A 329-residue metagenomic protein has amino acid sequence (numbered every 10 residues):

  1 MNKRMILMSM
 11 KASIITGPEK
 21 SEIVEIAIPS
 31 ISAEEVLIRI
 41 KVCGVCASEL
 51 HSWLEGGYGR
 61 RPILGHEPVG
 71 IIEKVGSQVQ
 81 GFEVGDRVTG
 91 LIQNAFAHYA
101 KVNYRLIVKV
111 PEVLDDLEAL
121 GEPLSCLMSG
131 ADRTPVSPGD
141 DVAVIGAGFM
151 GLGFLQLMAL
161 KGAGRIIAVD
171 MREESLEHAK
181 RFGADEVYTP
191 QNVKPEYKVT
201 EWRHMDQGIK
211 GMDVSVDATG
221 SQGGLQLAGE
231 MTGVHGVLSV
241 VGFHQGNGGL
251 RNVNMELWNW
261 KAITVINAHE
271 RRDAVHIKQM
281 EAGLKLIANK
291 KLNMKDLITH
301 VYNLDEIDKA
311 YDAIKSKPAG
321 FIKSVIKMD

Functional and structural regions predicted by a protein language model:
R4-M8, Q226-G229, K278-D329: C-terminal hydrophobic helical "lid"/dimerization subdomain of Rossmann-like NAD(P)H-dependent oxidoreductases
A27-G44, W53-N94, P111-V113: Glycine-rich beta-strand-centered segment in the early N-terminal region that forms part of a ligand/cofactor-binding
R87, D141, G236-V237: Short glycine-centered segments of the SAM/dcSAM-binding site in methyltransferase folds
I92-Y104: A structural motif shared across PLP-dependent enzymes of the aminotransferase-like
L117-V193: Mid-domain Rossmann-like dinucleotide-binding core that forms the NAD(H)/NADP(H) cofactor-binding site
F182-I263: Glycine-rich cofactor phosphate-binding loops and adjacent beta1-alpha1 units of small-molecule cofactor enzyme domains
Y197, E201, M205, I209 (+2 more regions): C-terminal substrate-binding/catalytic core of Rossmann-like NAD(P)-dependent dehydrogenases/reductases
